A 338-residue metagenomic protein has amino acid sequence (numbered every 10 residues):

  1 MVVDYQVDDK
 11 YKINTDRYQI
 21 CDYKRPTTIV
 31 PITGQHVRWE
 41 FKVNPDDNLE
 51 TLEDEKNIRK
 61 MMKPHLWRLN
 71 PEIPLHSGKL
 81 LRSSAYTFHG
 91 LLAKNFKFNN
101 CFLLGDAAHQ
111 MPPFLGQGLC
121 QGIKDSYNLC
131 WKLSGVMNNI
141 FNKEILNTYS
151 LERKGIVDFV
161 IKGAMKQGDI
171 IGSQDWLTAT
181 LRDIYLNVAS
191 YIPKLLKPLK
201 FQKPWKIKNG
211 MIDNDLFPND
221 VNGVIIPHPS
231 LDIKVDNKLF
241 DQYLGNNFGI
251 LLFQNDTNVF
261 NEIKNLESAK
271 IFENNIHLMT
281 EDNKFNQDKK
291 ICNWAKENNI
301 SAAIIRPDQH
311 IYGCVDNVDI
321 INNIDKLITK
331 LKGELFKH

Functional and structural regions predicted by a protein language model:
M1-I192, L199, C314: Core Rossmann-like FAD-binding/catalytic domain of the broad FAD-dependent monooxygenase superfamily
V136-H338: Helical substrate-recognition/capping region of FAD-dependent monooxygenase/halogenase enzymes
